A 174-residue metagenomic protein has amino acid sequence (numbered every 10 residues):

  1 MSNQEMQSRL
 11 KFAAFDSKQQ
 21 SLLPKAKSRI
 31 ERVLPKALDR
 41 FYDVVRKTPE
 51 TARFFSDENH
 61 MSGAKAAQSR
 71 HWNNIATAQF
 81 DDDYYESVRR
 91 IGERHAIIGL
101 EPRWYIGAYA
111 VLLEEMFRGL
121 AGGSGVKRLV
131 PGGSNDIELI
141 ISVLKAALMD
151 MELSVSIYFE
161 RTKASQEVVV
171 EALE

Functional and structural regions predicted by a protein language model:
M1-F41: Intrinsically disordered, low-complexity terminal regulatory regions
M1-K18, R70-L173: Long, amphipathic alpha-helical coupling/dimerization segments that relay conformational signals between
P24-S28, F54-E58, I91-I98: Short, charged low-complexity linear motifs
E31-L34, K65, Y105-Y109: Amphipathic, non-transmembrane alpha-helical scaffold segments
E31-R32, V44, M61-S62, R94-H95: Alpha-helical interaction segments
V33, H60, F80-D83: A generic short alpha-helical patch detector that favors 3-5-residue windows in or near N-terminal regions
F41-Y42, R46-A76: Structured interaction and signal-relay segments at domain junctions
